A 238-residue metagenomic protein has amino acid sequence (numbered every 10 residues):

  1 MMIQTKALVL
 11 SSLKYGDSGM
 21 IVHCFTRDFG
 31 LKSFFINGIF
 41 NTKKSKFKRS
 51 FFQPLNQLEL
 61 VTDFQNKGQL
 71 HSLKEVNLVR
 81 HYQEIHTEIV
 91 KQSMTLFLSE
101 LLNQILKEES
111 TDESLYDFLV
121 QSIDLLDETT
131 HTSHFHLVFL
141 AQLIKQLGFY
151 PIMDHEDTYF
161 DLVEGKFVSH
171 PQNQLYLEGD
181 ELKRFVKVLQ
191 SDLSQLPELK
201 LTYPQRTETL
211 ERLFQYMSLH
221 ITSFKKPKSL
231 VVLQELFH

Functional and structural regions predicted by a protein language model:
M1-M20, F25-H238: Non-catalytic alpha-helical scaffolds and adjoining flexible linkers that form interface surfaces for assembly
